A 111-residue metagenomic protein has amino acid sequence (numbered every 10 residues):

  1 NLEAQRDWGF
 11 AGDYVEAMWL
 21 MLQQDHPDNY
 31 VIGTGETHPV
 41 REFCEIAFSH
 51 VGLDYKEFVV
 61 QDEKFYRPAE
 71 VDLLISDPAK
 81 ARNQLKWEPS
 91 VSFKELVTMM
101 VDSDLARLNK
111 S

Functional and structural regions predicted by a protein language model:
N1-S111: C-terminal substrate-binding subdomain of Rossmann-fold SDR/epimerase-dehydratase oxidoreductases
